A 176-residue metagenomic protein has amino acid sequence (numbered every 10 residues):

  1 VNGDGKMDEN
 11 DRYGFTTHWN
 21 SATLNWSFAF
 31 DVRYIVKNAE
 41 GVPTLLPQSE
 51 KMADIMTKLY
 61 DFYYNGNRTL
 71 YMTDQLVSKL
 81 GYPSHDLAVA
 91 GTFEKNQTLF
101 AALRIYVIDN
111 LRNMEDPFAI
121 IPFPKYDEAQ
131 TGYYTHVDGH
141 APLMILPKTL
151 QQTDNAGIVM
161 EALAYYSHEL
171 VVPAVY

Functional and structural regions predicted by a protein language model:
V1-T44: Extracytoplasmic/periplasmic solute-binding protein
N2-G3, D61-N67, E161-H168: Sec-exported extracytoplasmic/periplasmic mature domains
G3-G14, N67-R68, K95-L99, M114-A119 (+1 more regions): Loop/turn elements at helix/coil->beta-strand transitions in domains of secreted/extracellular proteins
W19, L103-I108: Beta->alpha turn/N-cap motifs
V36-P83: Glycine-centered hinge/linker elements that transmit conformational signals in sensory and ligand-binding systems
M56-Y60, A90, A156-A164: Non-transmembrane alpha-helical segments in soluble domains of secreted/periplasmic/extracellular proteins
Y82-L99: Short helices/loops that flank or line small-molecule/ion binding pockets
R112-V175: Extracytoplasmic/periplasmic substrate-recognition and gating elements
